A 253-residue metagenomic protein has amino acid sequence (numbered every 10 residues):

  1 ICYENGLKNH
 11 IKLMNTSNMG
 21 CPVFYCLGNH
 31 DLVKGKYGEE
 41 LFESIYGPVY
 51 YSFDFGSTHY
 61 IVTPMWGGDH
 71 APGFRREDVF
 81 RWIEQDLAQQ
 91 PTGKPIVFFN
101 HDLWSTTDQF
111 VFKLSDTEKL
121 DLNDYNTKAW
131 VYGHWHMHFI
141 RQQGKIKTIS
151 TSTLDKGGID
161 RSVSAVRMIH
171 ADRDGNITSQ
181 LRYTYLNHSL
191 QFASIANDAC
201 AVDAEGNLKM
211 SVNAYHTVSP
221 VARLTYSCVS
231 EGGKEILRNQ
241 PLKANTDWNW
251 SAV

Functional and structural regions predicted by a protein language model:
C2-P91, L114-A129, M137-I177: Extended active-site neighborhood of metal-dependent phosphoesterases/phosphodiesterases
Q90-T107: Short acidic, glycine-rich surface-loop motifs adjacent to enzyme active sites
F98-L103, K128-H138: Histidine-centered catalytic micro-motifs
T107-L114: Catalytic lumenal/periplasmic loop and adjoining terminal transmembrane helix of membrane glycan-assembly enzymes
F139, Q143-H216, P220-L224: Binuclear metal-dependent phosphoesterase catalytic core
S227-E235: Change "in extracellular beta-sheet-rich domains … of secreted and cell-surface proteins" to "in beta-sheet-rich domains
K243-V253: Aromatic sugar-binding surface patches on proteins that engage polysaccharides or sugar-phosphate polymers
